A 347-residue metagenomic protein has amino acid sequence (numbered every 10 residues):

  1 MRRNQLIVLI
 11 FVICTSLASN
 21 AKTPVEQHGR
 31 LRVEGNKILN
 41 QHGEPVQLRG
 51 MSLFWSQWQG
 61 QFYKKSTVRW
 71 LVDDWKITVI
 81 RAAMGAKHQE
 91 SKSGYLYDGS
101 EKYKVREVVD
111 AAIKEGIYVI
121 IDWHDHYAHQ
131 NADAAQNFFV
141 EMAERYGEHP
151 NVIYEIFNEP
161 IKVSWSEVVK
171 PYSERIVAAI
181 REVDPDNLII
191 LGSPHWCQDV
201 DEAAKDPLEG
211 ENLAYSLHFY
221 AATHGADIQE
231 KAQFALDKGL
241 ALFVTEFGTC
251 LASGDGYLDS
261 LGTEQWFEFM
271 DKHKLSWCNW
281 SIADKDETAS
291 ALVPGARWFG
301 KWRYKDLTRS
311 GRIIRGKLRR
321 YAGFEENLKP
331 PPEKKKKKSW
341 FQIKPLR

Functional and structural regions predicted by a protein language model:
M1-I7: Bacterial N-terminal signal peptides that target proteins for export
I7-S16: Bacterial N-terminal signal peptides
A21-V79, Y95, G316-P331: N-terminal carbohydrate-binding accessory modules
H28-L31, W55, G60, S93 (+5 more regions): Extracellular glycoside hydrolase catalytic/binding regions
S52-F54, T78, A83-G85, F157 (+1 more regions): Conserved residues at the C-terminal ends of beta-strands
K64-Y127, N131-E141, A179-V183, D259-K274: Aromatic-lined substrate-binding rim segments of carbohydrate-active enzymes
P332-K338: Acidic, proline-/serine-/threonine-rich low-complexity intrinsically disordered repeat tracts
W340-R347: Short, aromatic- and cysteine-enriched interfacial helices/patches that mediate contacts at lipid membranes
